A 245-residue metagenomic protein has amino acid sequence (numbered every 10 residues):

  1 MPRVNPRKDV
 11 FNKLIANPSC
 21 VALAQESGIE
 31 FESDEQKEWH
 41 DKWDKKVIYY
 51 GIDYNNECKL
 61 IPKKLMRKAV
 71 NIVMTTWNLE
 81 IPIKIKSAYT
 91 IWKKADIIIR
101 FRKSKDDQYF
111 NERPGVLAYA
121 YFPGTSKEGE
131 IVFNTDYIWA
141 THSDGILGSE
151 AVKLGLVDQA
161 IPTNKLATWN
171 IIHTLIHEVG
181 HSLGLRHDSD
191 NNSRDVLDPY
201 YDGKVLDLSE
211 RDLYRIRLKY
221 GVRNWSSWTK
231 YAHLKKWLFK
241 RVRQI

Functional and structural regions predicted by a protein language model:
M1-I245: Zinc-dependent metalloendopeptidases
